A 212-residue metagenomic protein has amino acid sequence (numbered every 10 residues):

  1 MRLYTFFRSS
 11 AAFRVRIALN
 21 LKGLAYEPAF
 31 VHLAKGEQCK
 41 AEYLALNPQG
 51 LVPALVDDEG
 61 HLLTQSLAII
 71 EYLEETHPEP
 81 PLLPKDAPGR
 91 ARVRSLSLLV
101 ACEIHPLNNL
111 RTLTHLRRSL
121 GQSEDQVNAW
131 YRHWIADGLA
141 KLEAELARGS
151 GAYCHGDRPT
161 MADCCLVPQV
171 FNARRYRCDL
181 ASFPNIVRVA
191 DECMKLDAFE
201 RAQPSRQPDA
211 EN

Functional and structural regions predicted by a protein language model:
M1, A144, A210-N212: Basic/polar N-terminal segments that are highly enriched at the extreme N-terminus, encompassing both cleavable
M1-Q126: GST-like domain detector, emphasizing the conserved glutathione-binding G-site in the N-terminal thioredoxin-like
F13, G36, A190, A210-E211: Generic structural signal for helix capping and beta-alpha/helix-loop junctions
L33-A34, V187, Q207: Conserved beta-strand edge residues that scaffold enzyme active sites
E74, Q169-V170, Q203: Active-site-flanking alpha-helical
V100-K195: GST-like fold's C-terminal all-alpha helical module
E192, F199-A202: Charged phosphate-binding loop/patch that engages nucleotide di/tri-phosphates or the phosphate backbone of nucleic
A202-N212: Terminal-tail/helix-coil boundary detector
